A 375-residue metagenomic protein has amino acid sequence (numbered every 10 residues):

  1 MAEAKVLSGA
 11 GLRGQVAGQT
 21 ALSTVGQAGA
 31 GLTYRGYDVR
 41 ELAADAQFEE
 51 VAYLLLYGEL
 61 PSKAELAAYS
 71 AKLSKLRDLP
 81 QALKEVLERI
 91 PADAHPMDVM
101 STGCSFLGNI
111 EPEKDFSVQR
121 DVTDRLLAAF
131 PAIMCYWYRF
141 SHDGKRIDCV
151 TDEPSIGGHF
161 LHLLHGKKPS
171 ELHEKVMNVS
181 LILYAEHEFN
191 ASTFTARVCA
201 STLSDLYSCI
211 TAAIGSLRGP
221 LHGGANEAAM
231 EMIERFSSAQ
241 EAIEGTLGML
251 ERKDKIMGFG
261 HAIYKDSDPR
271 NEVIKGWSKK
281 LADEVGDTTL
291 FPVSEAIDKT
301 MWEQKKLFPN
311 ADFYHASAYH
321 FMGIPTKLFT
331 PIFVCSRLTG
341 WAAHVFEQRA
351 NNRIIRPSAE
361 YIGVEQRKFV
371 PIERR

Functional and structural regions predicted by a protein language model:
M1-R375: Non-transmembrane, aqueous-exposed alpha-helical and coiled segments at domain scale
